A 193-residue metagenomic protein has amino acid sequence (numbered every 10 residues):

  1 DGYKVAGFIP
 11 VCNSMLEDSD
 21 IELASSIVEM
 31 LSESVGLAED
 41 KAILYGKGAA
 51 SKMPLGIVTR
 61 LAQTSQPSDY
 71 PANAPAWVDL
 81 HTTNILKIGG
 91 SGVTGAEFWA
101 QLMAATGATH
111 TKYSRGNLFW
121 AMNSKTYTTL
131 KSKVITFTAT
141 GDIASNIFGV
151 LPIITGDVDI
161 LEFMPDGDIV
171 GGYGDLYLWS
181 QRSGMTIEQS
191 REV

Functional and structural regions predicted by a protein language model:
D1-A49, T59-A62, S68-L80: Glycine- and small hydrophobic-enriched segments that form the cores of compact globular domains
K47-V193: Extended oligomerization regions of viral-like shell subunits
